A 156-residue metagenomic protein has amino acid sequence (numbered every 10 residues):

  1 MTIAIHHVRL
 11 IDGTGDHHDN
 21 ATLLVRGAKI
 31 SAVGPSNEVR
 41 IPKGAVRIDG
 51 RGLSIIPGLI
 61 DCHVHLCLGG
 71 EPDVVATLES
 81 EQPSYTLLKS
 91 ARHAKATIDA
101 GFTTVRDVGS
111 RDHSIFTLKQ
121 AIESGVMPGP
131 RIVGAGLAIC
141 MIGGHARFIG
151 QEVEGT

Functional and structural regions predicted by a protein language model:
M1, L10, T14-I56: Histidine-rich, glycine-flanked metal-binding segment
N20, P42-K43, G50, T77 (+2 more regions): Residues at secondary-structure transition points
A21, C62, P130: Change "...and in nucleic-acid phosphodiester-cleaving endonucleases..." to "...and in nucleic-acid processing enzymes
I48, R106-D107, G134: General beta-strand structural signal in soluble alpha/beta enzymes
L53-V126, I142-H145: Metal-associated gating/positioning segment near the N- to mid-region
E123-T156: Metal-coordinating catalytic core of metallo-dependent amide/deamination hydrolases
